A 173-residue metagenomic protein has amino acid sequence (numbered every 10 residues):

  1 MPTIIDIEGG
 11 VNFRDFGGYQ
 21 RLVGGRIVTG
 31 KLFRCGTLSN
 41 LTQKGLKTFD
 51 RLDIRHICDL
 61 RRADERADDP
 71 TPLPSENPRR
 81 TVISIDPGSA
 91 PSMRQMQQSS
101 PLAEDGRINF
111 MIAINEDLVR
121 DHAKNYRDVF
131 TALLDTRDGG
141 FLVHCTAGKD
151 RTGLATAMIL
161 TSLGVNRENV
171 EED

Functional and structural regions predicted by a protein language model:
M1-L142, A155-D173: Cys-dependent protein tyrosine phosphatase-like superfamily
A147, R151-T152: Ser/Thr-glycine-rich phosphate-binding loops at phosphate-binding pockets of nucleotides, nucleotide cofactors
